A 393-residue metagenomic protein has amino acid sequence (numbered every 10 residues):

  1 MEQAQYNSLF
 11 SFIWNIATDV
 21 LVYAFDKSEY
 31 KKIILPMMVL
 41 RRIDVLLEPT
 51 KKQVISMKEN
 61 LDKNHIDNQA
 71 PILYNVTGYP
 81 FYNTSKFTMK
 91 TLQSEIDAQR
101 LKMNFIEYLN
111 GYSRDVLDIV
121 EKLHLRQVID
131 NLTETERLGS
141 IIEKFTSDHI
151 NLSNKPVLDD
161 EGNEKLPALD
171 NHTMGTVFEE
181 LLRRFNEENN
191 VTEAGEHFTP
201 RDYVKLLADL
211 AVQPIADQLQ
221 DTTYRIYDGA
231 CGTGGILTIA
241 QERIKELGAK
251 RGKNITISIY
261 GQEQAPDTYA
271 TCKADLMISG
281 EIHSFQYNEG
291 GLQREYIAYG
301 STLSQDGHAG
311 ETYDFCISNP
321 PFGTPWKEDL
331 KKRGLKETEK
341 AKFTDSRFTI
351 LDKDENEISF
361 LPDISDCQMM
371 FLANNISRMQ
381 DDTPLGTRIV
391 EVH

Functional and structural regions predicted by a protein language model:
M1-I215, S284-N288, L292, Y299-T302: Non-catalytic, mostly N-terminal accessory regions of nucleic-acid modification and defense proteins
A4, F198, T324, S359-C367: Short, surface-exposed alpha-helical recognition segments that flank or form part of ligand/macromolecule-binding
A4, S8, F12, M38 (+11 more regions): Generic recognition of stable, solvent-exposed alpha-helical segments in well-folded globular domains
T18-L21, D160-E164, E188-A194, Y224-I226 (+3 more regions): Glycine- and acidic
E29-R42, L207, K353-H393: Conserved Class I SAM-dependent methyltransferase catalytic core
L47, I244-G248, M379: Active-site catalytic pocket residues across diverse enzymes, especially alpha/beta-hydrolases
E196-S318, G323-E328, K332-K336, H393: Conserved S-adenosyl-L-methionine
K327-I358: A mobile, often basic/glycine-rich helix-loop segment that functions as the active-site lid/recognition loop
